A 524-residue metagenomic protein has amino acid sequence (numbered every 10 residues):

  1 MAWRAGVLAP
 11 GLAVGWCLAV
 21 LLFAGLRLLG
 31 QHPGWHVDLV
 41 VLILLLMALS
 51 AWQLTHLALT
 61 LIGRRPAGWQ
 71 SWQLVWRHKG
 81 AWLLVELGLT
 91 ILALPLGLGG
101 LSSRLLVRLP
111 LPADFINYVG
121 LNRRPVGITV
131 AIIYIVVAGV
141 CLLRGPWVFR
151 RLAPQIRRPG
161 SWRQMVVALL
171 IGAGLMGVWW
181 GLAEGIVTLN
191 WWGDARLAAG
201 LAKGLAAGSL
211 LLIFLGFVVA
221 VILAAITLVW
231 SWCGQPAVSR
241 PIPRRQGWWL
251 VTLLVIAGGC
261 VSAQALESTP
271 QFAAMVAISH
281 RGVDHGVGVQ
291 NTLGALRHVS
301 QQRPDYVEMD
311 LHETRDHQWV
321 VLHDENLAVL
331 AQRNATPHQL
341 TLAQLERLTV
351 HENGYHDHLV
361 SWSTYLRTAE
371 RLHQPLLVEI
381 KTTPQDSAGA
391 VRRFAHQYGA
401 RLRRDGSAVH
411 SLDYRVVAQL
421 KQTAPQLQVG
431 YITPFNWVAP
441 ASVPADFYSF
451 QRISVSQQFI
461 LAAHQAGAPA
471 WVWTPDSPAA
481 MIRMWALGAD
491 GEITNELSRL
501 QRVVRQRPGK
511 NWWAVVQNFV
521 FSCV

Functional and structural regions predicted by a protein language model:
M1-M275: Hydrophobic alpha-helical membrane segments
S231-V524: Phosphate-group recognition and catalysis centered on beta-loop-alpha active-site segments
